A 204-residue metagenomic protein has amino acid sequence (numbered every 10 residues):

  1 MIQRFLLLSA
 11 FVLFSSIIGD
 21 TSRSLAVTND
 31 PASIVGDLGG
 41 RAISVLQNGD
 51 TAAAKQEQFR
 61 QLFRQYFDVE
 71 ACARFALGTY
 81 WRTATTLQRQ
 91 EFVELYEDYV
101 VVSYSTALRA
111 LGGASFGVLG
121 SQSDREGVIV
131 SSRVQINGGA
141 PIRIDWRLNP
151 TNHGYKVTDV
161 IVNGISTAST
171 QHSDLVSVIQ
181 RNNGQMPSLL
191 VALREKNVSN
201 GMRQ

Functional and structural regions predicted by a protein language model:
M1-S9: Bacterial N-terminal signal peptides that target proteins for export
L8-G19: Bacterial N-terminal signal peptides
I18-A26: Sec/Tat signal peptide C-region and signal peptidase I cleavage site
T28-Y104: Early exported N-terminus immediately downstream of N-terminal targeting peptides
W81, D98-Y99, I136, V162-T167: Solvent-exposed loop/turn segments at secondary-structure junctions within structured extracellular/periplasmic domains
V102-I142, A192, K196-Q204: Surface-exposed, charged secondary-structure patches
P141-S169: Short beta-strand edge/turn micro-motifs at domain boundaries
V162-Q204: Low-complexity, intrinsically disordered terminal/linker segments enriched in charged and Gly/Pro repeats
